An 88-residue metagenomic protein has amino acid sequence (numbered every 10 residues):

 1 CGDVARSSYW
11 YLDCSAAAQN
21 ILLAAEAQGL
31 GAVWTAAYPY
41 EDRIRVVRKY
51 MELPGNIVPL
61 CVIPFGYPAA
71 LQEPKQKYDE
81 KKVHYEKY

Functional and structural regions predicted by a protein language model:
C1-Y88: Acidic, surface-exposed loops and disordered segments
